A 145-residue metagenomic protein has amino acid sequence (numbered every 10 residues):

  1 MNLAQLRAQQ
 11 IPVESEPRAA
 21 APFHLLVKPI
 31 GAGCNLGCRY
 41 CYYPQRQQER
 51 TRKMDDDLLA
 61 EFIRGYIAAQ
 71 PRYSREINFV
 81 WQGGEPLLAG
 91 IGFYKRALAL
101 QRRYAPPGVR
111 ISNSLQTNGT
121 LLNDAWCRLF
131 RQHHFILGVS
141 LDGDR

Functional and structural regions predicted by a protein language model:
M1-V27, R72-Y73: N-terminal [4Fe-4S]-dependent radical SAM core
P12-S15, L58, F62-G65: Short, motif-level signal for alpha-helix interfacial/capping segments enriched in acidic residues and aromatics/proline
E14-H24, R52-D56, N118-C127: Short, mixed-charge, low-aromatic patches
A20-D57: Canonical Radical SAM [4Fe-4S] cluster-binding loop centered on the CxxxCxxC motif and its immediate flanking residues
P29, G83-G84, T117: Short glycine-centered, acidic/aromatic-flanked micro-motifs in structured strand/loop junctions that mark active-site
Y42-Q47, W81-G83, G143-R145: Short, histidine-centered active-site or binding-site loop motifs used for metal coordination, general acid-base
R46-L58, G84-F93, L121: Conserved non-cysteine loop/helix-boundary elements of the Radical SAM core domain that shape
I63-V80, A89-R145: Radical SAM/AdoMet-radical enzyme domain recognition
